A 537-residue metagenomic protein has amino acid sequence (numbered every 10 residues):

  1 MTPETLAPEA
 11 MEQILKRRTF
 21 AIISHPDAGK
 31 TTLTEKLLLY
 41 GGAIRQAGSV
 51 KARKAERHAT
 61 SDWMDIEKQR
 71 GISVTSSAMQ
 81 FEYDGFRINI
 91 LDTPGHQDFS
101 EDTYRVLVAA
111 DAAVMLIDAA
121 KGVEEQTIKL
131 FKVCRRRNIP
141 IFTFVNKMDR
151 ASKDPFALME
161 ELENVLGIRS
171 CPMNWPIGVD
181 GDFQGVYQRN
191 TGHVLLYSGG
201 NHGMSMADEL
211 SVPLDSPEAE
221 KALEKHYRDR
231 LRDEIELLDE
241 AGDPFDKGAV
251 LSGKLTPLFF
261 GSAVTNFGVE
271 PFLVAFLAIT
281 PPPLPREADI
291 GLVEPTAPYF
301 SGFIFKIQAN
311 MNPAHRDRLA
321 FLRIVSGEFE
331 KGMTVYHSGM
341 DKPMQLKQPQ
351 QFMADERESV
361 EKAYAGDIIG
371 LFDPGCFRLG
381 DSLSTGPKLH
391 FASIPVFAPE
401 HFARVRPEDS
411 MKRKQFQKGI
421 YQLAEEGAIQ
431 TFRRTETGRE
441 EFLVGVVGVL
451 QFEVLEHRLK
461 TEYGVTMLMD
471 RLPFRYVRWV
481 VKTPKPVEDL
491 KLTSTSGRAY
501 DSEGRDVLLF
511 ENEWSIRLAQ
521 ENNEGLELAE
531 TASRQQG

Functional and structural regions predicted by a protein language model:
M1-G537: Structural and coupling elements of P-loop NTPases
